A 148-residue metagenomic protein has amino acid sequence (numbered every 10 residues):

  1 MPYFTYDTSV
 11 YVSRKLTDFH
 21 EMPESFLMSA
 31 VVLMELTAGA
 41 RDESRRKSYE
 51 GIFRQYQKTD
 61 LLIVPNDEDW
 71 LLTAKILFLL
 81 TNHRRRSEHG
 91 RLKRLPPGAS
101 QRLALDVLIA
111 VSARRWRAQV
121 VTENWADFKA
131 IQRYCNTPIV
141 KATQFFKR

Functional and structural regions predicted by a protein language model:
M1-F4, E24-S25, T59-L61, R114-Q119: Short active-site oxyanion
M1-Q55: Short, well-structured N-terminal submotif of metal-dependent ribonuclease cores
Y3, A110-R148: Acidic, PIN/NYN-like endoribonuclease modules and their adjacent C-terminal/linker elements
R14, E35, L72, A130-I131: Phosphate- and divalent-cation-binding pockets in alpha/beta enzyme and binding domains that engage nucleotide-derived
T17-D18, G39, I76, I131-Y134: Residue-level signal for well-ordered alpha-helical positions
M22-S29, T59, Y134-A142: Active-site regions of enzymes building and remodeling cell-envelope glycoconjugates
E43-K47, L80, P138-V140: Short, hinge-like loop/turn segments at secondary-structure boundaries
L62-Q119, E123-A126: Active-site neighborhoods of divalent-metal-dependent phosphate/nucleic-acid chemistry enzymes
